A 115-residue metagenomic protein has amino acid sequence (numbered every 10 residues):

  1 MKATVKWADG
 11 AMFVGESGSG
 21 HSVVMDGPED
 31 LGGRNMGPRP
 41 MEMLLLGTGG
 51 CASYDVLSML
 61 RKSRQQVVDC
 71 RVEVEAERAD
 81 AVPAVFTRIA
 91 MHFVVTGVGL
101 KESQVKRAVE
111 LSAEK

Functional and structural regions predicted by a protein language model:
M1-L46, L57-K115: Extended beta-strand/beta-hairpin segments
